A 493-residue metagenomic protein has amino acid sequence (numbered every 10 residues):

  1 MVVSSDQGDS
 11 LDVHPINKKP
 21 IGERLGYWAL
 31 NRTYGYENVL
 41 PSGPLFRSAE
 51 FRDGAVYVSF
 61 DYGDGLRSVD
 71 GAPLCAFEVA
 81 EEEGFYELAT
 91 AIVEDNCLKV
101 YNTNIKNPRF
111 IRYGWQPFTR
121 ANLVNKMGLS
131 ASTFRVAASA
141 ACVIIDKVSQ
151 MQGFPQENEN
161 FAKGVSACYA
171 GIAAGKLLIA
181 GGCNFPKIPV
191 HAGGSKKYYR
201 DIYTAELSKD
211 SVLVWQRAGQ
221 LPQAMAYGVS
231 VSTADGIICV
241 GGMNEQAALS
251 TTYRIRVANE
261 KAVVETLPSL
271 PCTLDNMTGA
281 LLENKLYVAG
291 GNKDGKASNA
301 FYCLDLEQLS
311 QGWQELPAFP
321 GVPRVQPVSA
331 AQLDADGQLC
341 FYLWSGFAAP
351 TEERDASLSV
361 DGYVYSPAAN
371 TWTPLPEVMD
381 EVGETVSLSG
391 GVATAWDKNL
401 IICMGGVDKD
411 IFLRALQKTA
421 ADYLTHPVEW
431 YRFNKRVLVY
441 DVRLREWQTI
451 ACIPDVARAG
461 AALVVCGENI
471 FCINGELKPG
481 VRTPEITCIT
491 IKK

Functional and structural regions predicted by a protein language model:
M1-Q7, D12-G22: Conserved, well-structured interaction surfaces
D6, P20-E23, V39-G43, V93: Mature catalytic domains of secreted/periplasmic carbohydrate-active enzymes
G8-D12, G65-R67, T119-A121, I411 (+2 more regions): Flexible loop/turn segments at secondary-structure boundaries
N17-G35: Non-catalytic, well-ordered alpha-helical segments in soluble enzyme domains
N31-P73: Surface beta-strand/loop "capping" patches
A55-F60, N96-N102, V288: Generic recognition of long tandem-repeat/solenoid scaffolds
D64-A141, I450: C-terminal beta-sandwich/jelly-roll accessory domains of carbohydrate-active enzymes
C142-K493: Kelch-like beta-propeller repeat domains
